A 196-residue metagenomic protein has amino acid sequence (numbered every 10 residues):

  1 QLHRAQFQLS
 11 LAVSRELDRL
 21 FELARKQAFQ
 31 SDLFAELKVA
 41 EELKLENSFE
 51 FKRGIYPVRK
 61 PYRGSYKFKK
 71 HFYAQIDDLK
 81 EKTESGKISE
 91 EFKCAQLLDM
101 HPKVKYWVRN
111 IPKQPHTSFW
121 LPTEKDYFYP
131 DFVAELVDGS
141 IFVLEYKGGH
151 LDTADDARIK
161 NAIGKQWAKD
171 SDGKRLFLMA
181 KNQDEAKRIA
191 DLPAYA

Functional and structural regions predicted by a protein language model:
Q1-D126, E135-F142, K147-A196: Intrinsically disordered, low-complexity, repeat-rich regions that form long N- or C-terminal tails or large
F132: Phosphate/adenylate-binding glycine loop and adjacent helical scaffold
